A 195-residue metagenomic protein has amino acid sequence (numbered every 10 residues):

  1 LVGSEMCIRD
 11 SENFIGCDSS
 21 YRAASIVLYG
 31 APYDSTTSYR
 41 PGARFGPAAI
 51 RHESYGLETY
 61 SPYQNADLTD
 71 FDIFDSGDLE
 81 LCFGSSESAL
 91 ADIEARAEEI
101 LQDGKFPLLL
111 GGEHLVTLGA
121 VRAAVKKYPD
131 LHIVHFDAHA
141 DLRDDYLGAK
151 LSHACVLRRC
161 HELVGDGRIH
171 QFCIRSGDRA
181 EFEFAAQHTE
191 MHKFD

Functional and structural regions predicted by a protein language model:
L1-C7: Short, small-residue-biased leader/transition segments that mark boundaries at the very start of proteins
R9-D195: Conserved alpha-helical scaffold segments that buttress catalytic/binding sites
